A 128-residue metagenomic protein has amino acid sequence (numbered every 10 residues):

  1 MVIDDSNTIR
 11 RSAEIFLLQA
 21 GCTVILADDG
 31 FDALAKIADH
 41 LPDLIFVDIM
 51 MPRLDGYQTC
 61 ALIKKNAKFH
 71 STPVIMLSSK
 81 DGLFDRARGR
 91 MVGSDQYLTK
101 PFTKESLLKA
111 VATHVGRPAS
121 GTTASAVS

Functional and structural regions predicted by a protein language model:
R11-Q19: Charged docking surfaces used in two-component/phosphorelay signaling
G21-D28, K36: Short hydrophobic/Thr-rich beta-strand motif most characteristic of the beta2 strand and flanking loop of CheY-like
H40-F46: Active-site beta3 strand of CheY-like receiver
M51: Receiver (REC) domain active-site loop signature in two-component systems and cognate sites in sensor histidine kinases
F102-V111: C-terminal output helix
